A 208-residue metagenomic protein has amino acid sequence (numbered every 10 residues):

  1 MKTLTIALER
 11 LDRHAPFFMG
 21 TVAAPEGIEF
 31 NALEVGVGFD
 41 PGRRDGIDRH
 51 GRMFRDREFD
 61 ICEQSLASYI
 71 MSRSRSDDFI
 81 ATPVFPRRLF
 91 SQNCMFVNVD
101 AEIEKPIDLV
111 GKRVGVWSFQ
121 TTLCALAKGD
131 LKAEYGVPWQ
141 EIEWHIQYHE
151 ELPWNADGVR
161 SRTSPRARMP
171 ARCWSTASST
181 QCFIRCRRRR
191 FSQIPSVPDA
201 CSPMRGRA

Functional and structural regions predicted by a protein language model:
M1-T5: Extreme N-terminal starter segment of soluble prokaryotic enzymes
E9-Q140, W144-P153: Short, glycine-/small- and polar/acidic-enriched structural segments that line small-molecule recognition paths
R160-A208: Pocket-lining segment of extracytoplasmic ligand-binding domains
